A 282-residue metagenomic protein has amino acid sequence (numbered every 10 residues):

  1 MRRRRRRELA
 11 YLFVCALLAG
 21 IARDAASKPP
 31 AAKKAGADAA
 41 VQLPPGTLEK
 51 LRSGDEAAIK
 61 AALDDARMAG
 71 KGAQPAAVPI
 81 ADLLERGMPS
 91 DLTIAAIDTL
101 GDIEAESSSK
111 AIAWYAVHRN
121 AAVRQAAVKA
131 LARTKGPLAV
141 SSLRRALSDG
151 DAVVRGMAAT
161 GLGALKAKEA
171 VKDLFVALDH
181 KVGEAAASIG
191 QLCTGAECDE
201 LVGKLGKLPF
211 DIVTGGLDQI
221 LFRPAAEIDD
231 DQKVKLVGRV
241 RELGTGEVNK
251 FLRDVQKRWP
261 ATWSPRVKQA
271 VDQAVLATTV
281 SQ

Functional and structural regions predicted by a protein language model:
R2-L12: Bacterial N-terminal signal peptides that target proteins for export
Y11-G20: Bacterial N-terminal signal peptides
A37-K50, K71-E85, A105-V117, G136-S148 (+6 more regions): Amphipathic alpha-helical scaffolding segments comprising HEAT/armadillo-like alpha-solenoid repeats
G54-I59, D91-T93, A122-R124, V153-R155 (+6 more regions): Positions within the helices of HEAT/ARM-like alpha-solenoid repeats
D55-I94, D98: N-terminal, post-signal-peptide region of Sec/Tat-exported proteins
A61-A62, A96, A127, A158 (+5 more regions): Conserved hydrophobic register position within alpha-solenoid helical repeats
A66-A73, L100, E104, L131 (+12 more regions): Alpha-solenoid repeat junctions
